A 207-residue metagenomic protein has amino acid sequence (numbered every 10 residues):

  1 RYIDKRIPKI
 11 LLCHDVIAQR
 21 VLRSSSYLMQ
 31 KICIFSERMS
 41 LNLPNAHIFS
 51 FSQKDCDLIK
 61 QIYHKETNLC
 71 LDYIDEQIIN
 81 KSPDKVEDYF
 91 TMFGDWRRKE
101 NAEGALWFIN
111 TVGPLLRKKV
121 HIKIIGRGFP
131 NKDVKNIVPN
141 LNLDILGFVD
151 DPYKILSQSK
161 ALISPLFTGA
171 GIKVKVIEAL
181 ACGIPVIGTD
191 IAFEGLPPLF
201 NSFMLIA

Functional and structural regions predicted by a protein language model:
D4-L22: Active-site proximal beta-strand in glycosyltransferases
I17, Y27-I48: Membrane-proximal helix-turn-helix segments that form the acceptor-binding/catalytic region of lipid-linked
R38-E66, F129-D133: A short, active-site helix/loop in glycosyltransferases that binds the activated sugar's phosphate group
K54, D72-Y73: Carbohydrate-associated surface elements
Y73-N80, D84-I137, I145-P152, S157: Conserved catalytic-core segment of nucleotide-activated headgroup transferases in glycan assembly
S157-G171, C182-P185: Acidic donor-binding loop of glycosyltransferase active sites
K175-E178, P185-T189: Short hydrophobic beta-strand element within catalytic cores of glycosyltransferases and related nucleotide-activated
F203-A207: Conserved acidic donor-binding segment of nucleotide-sugar-dependent glycosyltransferases
